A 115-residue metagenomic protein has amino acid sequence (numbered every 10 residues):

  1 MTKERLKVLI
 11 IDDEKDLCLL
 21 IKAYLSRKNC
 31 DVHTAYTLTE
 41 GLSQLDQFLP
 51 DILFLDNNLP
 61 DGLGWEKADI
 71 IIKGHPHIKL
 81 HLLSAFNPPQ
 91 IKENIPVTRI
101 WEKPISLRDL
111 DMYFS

Functional and structural regions predicted by a protein language model:
M1-K7, S106-S115: Non-catalytic signal-transmission and effector/linker regions of two-component phosphorelay proteins
K15-H33: Two-component/phosphorelay signaling modules centered on CheY-like receiver
T34-I52: Acidic, metal-coordinating helix/loop segments flanking the phosphotransfer/catalytic sites of two-component signaling
T37, L63-E66: Acidic catalytic/metal-coordinating carboxylates
D56: Active-site residues of response regulator receiver
P60: The feature encodes the CheY-like receiver
W65-H77: Short amphipathic alpha-helix used as the core "switch/output" element in two-component signaling
L83-S84: Hydrophobic/aromatic residues positioned on beta-strands within the core alpha/beta folds
